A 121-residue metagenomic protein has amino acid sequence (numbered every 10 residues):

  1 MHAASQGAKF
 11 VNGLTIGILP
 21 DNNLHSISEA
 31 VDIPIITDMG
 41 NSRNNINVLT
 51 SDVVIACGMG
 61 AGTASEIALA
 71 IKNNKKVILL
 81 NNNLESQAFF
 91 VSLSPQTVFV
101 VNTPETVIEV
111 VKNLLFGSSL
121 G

Functional and structural regions predicted by a protein language model:
M1-N73, E85-S86: Acidic/glycine-enriched connector segments
P34-D38, Q96-V110: Short acidic-hydrophobic, aromatic-tinged amphipathic segments that line or gate anion-handling sites
E66, K72, P95, F116-G117: Hydrophobic alpha-helical segments
V77-L79: Short hydrophobic beta-strand element within catalytic cores of glycosyltransferases and related nucleotide-activated
N82: Short beta->alpha hinge that forms the Motif I/post-I loop of the SAM-binding pocket
E85-V100: Catalytic binding pocket for nucleotide-activated donors in carbohydrate/polymer assembly enzymes
V111-S119: Short, hydrophobic alpha-helical segments
